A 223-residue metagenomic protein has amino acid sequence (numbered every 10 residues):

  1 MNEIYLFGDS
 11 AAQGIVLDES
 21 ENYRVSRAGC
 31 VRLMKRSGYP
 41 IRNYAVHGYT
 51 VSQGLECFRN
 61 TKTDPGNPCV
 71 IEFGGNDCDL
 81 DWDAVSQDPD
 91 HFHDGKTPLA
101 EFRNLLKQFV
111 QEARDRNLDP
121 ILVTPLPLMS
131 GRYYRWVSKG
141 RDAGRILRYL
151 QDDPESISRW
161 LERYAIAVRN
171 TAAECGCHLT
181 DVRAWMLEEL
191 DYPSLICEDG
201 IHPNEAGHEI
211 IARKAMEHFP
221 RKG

Functional and structural regions predicted by a protein language model:
M1-A45, R59-P65, N204: Serine-esterase "nucleophile elbow" of acetyl-processing enzymes
A11, A45-Y49, F73-G74, D83: Cell-envelope and extracellular/periplasmic
Q13-L17, S52, D79-L80, G131-R132: A short acidic, helix-capping loop that chelates divalent metal ions and anchors anionic groups
V16, L55, D191: A short local structural element in Rossmann-fold oxidoreductases
S20-N22, A45-Y49, P98-L99, S156-I157: Short, flexible loop segments at the rims of nucleotide/cofactor-binding pockets, characterized by
R36, R59-G223: Alpha-helical cap/lid subdomain in secreted, periplasmic, or secretory-pathway luminal O-acyl-processing enzymes
G48-F58: Structural motif
